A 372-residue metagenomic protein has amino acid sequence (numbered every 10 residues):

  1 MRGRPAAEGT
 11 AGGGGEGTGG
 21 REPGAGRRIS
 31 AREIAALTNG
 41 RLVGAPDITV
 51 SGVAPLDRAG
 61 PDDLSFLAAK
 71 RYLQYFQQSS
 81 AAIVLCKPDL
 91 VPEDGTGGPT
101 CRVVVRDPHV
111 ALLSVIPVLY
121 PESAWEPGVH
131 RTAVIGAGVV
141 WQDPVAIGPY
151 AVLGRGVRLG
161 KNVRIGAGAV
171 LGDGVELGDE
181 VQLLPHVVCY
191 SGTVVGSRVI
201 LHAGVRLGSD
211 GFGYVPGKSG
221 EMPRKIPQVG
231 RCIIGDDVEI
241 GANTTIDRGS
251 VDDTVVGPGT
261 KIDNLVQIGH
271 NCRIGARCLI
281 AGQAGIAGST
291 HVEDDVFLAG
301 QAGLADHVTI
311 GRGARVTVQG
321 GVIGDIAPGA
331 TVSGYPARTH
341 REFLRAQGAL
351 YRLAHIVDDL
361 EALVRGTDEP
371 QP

Functional and structural regions predicted by a protein language model:
M1-T132, T193, R198, G204-V205 (+3 more regions): Terminal amphipathic alpha-helical/low-complexity segments used for targeting or macromolecular assembly
F66, G128-T339: Structural signal for interior beta-strand "rungs" in well-ordered beta-sheet cores of soluble enzyme domains
